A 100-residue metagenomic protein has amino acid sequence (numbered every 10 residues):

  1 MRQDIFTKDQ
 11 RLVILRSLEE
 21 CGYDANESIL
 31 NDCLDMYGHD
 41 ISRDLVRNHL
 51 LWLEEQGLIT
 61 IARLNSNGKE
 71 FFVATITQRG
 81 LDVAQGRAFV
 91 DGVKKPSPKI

Functional and structural regions predicted by a protein language model:
M1-D24: Short alpha-helical segments that sit at the start of domains
D24-L34: Short acidic, hydrophobic short linear motifs in intrinsically disordered regions
D40-E55: Short amphipathic alpha-helical interaction segments
E54-N65: A short, conserved structural fragment
S66-I76: Minor-groove-contacting beta-hairpin "wing" of winged helix-turn-helix DNA-binding domains
T75-I100: Short, amphipathic alpha-helical interaction segments positioned at domain boundaries
